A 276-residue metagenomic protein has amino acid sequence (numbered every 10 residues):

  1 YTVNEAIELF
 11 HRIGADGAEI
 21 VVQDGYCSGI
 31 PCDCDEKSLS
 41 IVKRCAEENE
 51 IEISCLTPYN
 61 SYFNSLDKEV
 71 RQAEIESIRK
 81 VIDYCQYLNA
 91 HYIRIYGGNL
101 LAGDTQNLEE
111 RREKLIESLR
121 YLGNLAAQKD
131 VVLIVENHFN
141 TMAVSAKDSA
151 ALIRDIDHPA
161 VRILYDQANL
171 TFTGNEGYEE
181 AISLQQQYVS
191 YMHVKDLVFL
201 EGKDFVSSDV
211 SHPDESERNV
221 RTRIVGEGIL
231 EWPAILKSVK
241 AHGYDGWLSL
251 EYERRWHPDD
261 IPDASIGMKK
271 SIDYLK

Functional and structural regions predicted by a protein language model:
Y1-D16, A146-Y165, T171-K276: Histidine-acidic metal/acid-base catalytic patches
E5-L9, R44-E52, F63-Y165: Active-site acidic/histidine proton-transfer and metal-coordination neighborhood in alpha/beta enzyme cores
A18-I20, I53-P58, I93-I95, L133-V135 (+3 more regions): Hydrophobic faces of well-ordered beta-strands that scaffold small-molecule active sites in alpha/beta enzyme cores
E19-K43, G98-G103: Glycine-rich, proline-tolerant flexible connector loops at the mouths of alpha/beta enzymes
V21-G25, P58-S61, G98-L100, E136-N140 (+3 more regions): Active-site beta-loop-alpha junctions enriched in small/polar residues
G25-I30, Y62-D67, L101-Q106, T171-T173 (+1 more regions): A short acidic, helix-capping loop that chelates divalent metal ions and anchors anionic groups
C32-L39, D67-R71, I75, T105-R112 (+4 more regions): Flexible, glycine- and charge-enriched loops at secondary-structure boundaries
